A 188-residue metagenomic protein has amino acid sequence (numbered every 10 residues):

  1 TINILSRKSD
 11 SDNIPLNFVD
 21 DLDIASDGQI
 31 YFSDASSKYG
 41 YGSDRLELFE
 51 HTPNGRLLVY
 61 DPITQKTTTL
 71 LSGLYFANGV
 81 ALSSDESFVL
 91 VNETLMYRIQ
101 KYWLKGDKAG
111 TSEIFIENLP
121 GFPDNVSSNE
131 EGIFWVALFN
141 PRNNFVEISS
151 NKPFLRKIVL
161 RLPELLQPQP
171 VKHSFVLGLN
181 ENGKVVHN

Functional and structural regions predicted by a protein language model:
T1-N188: Sequence-structural signature of mature extracellular/luminal beta-sheet repeat domains, prominently beta-propellers
